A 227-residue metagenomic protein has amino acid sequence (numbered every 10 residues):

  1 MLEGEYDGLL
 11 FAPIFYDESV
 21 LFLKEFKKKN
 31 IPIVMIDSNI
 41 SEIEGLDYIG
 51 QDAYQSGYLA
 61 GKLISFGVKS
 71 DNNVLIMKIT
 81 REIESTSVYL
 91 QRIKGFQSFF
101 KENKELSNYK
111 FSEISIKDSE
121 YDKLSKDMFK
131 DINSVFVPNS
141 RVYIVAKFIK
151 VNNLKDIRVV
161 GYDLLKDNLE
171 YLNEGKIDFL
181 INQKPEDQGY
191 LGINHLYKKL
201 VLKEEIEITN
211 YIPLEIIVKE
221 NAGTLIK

Functional and structural regions predicted by a protein language model:
E3, L21, E44, G67 (+4 more regions): Non-catalytic structural scaffold of enzyme domains
D7, L46, N133-S134, D178: Conserved acidic residues
G8-K27, S112-D167: Hydrophobic alpha-helical
L21-Q55, K166-N173: Flexible loop/hinge segments that line or gate small-molecule binding clefts
I49-N73, K184-V201: Hydrophobic alpha-helical segments within soluble ligand-binding/sensing domains
G50-Y58, M77-K101, L106-K123, V137-R141 (+2 more regions): Hinge/beta->alpha junction and helix N-cap segments in small-molecule ligand-binding domains
N73-M77, N133: Conserved beta-strand elements of the Class I
E84-S85, F100, K184-K227: Hinge/cleft segment of the Venus flytrap/periplasmic-binding protein
